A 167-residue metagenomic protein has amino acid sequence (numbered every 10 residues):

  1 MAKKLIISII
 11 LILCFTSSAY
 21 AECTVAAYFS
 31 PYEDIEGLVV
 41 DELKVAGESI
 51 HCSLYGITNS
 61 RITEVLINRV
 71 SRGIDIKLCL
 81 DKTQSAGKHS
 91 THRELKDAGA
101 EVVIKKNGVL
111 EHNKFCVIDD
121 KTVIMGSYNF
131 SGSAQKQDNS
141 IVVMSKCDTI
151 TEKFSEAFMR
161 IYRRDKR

Functional and structural regions predicted by a protein language model:
M1-I6: Bacterial N-terminal signal peptides that target proteins for export
S8-T16: Bacterial N-terminal signal peptides
S17-A21: Sec/Tat signal peptide C-region and signal peptidase I cleavage site
V25-P31, S53-Y55, A100-V103: Short, flexible loop segments at the rims of nucleotide/cofactor-binding pockets, characterized by
V39-A100: Primarily the HKD phosphodiesterase
G56-S60, K82-A86, G108-L110, T122-V123 (+2 more regions): Solvent-exposed loop/turn segments at secondary-structure junctions within structured extracellular/periplasmic domains
R93, D97, V109-N113, V117-F130 (+1 more regions): Active-site-adjacent structural elements in enzyme catalytic domains
V123-R167: Signature of lipid phosphatidyltransferase scaffolds
